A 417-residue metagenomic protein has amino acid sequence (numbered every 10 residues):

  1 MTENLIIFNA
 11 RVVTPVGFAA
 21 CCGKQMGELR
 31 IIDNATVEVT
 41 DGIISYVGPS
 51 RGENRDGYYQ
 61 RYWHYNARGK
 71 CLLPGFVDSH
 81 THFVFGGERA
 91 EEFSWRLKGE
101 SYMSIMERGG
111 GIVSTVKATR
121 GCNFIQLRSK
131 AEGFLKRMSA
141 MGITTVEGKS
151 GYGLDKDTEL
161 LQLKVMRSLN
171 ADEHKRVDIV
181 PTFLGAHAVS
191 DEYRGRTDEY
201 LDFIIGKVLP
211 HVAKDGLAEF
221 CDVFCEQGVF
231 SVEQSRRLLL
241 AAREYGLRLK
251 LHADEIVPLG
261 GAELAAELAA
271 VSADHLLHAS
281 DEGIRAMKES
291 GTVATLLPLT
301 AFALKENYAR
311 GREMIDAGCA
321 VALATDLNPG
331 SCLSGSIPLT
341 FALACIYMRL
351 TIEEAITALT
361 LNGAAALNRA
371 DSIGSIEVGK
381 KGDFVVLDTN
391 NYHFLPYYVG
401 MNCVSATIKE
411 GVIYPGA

Functional and structural regions predicted by a protein language model:
M1-D56, F394: N-terminal metal-binding scaffold of metallo-dependent hydrolase/deaminase domains
I6, V12, R61-N66, P181 (+1 more regions): Conserved beta-strand scaffold positions in the cores of enzyme catalytic domains, especially in NTP/NDP-utilizing
A10, V37, G42, G69 (+14 more regions): Divalent metal-coordination and catalytic microenvironments
I32, E377-K380: Residue-level recognition of short, solvent-exposed, well-ordered loop/turn junctions that link secondary-structure
H64-S129: Metal-associated gating/positioning segment near the N- to mid-region
T115-K130, K136, T144-L259: Metal-coordinating catalytic core of metallo-dependent amide/deamination hydrolases
S139, I205, A213-K214, R243 (+3 more regions): Non-catalytic positions within long, well-ordered alpha-helices that form the structural scaffold/packing of enzyme
R248, P258-S375, L387-F394, V399-M401 (+1 more regions): Active-site-adjacent C-terminal substructures of enzyme catalytic domains
